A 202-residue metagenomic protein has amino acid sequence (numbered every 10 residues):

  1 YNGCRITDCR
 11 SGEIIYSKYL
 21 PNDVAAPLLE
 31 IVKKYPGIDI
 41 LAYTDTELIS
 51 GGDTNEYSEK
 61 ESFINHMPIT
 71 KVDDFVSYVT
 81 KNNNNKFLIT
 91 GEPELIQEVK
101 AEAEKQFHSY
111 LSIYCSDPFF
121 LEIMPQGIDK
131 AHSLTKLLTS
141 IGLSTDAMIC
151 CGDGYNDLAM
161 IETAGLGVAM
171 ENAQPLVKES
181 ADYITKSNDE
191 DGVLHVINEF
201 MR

Functional and structural regions predicted by a protein language model:
Y1, T44, M170-E171: Beta->alpha turn/N-cap motifs
Y1-D23: Alpha-helical substrate-recognition element adjacent to the catalytic core
N2, R10, F107-S109, T163-A164 (+1 more regions): Short, structured coil segments at secondary-structure junctions
T7, I14-I15, F120-E122, V177: A short acidic, helix-capping loop that chelates divalent metal ions and anchors anionic groups
D8, C115, S187: Conserved strand-loop elements at the edges of beta-sheets that form or border functional pockets
P27, I31-K34, I38-C151: Conserved acidic, metal-coordinating active-site core of Asp-based, Mg2+-dependent phosphoryl-transfer enzymes
E122-R202: Mg2+-dependent phosphoryl-transfer enzymes with acidic/Ser/Thr/Gly-rich catalytic loops
